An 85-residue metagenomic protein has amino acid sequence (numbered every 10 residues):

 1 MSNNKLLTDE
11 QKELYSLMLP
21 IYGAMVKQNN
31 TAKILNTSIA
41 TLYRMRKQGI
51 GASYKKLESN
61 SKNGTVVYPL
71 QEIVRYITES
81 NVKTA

Functional and structural regions predicted by a protein language model:
M1-G23: A detector for short, charged/polar N-terminal pre-domain segments
S2-N3, L70-A85: A short, Lys/Arg-enriched interface patch at domain edges and termini
T8-D9, T37, R44, E72: Generic detector of low-complexity/intrinsically disordered segments and short hydrophobic N-terminal stretches
E13, G49-I50, R75, V82: Intrinsically disordered, low-complexity segments enriched in glycine/proline and serine/threonine
M18-L19, K33, T78: Short alpha-helical interface patches
M25-Q28, K33-V67: Major-groove DNA-recognition helix of helix-turn-helix-type DNA-binding domains
